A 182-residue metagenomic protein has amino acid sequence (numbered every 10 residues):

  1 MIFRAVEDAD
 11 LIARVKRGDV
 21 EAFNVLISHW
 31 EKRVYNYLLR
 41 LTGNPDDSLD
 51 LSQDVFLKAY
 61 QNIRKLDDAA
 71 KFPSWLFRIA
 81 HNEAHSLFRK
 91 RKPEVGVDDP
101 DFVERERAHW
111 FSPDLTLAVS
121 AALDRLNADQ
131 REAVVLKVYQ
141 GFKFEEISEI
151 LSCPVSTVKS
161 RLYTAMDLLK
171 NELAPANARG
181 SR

Functional and structural regions predicted by a protein language model:
M1-A5, R14, G43, V95 (+5 more regions): C-terminal edge and immediately downstream basic/flexible tail or linker adjoining helix-turn-helix-like DNA-binding
M1-F3, K16-V25, Y35-D54, V155 (+1 more regions): Short, charged helix-capping/linker segments at alpha-helix termini
I27-P45, N62, L123, E172-P175: Amphipathic, Lys/Arg- and hydrophobic-enriched alpha-helical face
W30, R161-L168: Residues within the DNA-recognition helix of helix-turn-helix
N36, D50-L57, A70-N82: Structural recognition of an alpha-helix C-terminal capping motif at a helix-to-coil junction
Q61-D68, R78-V97, T164, K170: Arg/Lys-rich amphipathic alpha helix in sigma70-family domain 2
F77, L87-D114, S181: Short, basic/polar amphipathic helix motif occurring as a linker/hinge flanking DNA-binding modules in transcription
A133-K137: A short pre-motif secondary-structure segment
